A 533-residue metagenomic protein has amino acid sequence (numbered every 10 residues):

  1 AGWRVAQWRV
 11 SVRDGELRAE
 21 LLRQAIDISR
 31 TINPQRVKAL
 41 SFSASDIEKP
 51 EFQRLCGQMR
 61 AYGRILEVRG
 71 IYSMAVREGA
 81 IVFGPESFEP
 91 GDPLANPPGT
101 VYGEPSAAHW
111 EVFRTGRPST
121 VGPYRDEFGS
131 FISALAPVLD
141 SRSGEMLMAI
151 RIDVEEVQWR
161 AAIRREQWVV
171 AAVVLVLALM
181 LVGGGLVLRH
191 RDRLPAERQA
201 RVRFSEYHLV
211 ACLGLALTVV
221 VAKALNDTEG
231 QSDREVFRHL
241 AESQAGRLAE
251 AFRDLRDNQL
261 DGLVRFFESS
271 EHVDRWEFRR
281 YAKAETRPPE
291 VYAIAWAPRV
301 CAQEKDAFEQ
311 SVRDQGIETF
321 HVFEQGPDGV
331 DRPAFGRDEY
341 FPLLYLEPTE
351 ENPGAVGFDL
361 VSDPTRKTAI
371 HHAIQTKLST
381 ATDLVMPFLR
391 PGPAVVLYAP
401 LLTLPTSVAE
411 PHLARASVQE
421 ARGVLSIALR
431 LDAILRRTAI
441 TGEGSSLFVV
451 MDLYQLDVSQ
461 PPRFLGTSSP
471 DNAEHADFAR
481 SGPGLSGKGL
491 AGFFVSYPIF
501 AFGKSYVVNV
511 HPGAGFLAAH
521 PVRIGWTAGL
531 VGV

Functional and structural regions predicted by a protein language model:
A1-D46, G214-F278, K283, R287-V291 (+1 more regions): Juxtamembrane extracytoplasmic/periplasmic/luminal helical "stalk" adjacent to the first N-terminal
A1-Q7, V169-R189, R201-T228, T527-G532: Extreme N-terminal signal-anchor transmembrane helix of membrane signaling/transducer proteins, especially in bacteria
D14-L17, V187-P195, G230, V533: Juxtamembrane alpha-helical signal-transduction segment immediately C-terminal to a transmembrane helix
L22, M148, E155-Q199, V449-R463: Juxtadomain coupling helices with adjacent low-complexity linkers
I26, F42-R117, G122-E145, E235-E242 (+2 more regions): Intrinsically disordered, low-complexity polar/acidic regions
V154-E156, L429-R430: A short acidic/small-residue loop/turn micro-motif
E155-V174, E197-R201, T438, H511-G532: Membrane-interface helix-start motif
